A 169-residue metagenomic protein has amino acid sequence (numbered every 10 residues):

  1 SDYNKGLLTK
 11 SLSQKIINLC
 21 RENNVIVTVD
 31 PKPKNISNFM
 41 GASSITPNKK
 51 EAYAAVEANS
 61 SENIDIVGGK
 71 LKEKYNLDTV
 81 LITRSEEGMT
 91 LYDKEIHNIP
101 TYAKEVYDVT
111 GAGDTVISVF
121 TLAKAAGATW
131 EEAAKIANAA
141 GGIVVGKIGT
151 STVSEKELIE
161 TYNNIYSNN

Functional and structural regions predicted by a protein language model:
S1, L8-G41, V56-A58, E62-N169: Conserved phosphate-binding/catalytic region of the ribokinase-like
A42-K50: Non-cysteine beta-strand/loop elements that form the S-adenosyl-L-methionine
Y53: Nucleotide phosphate-binding site architecture
